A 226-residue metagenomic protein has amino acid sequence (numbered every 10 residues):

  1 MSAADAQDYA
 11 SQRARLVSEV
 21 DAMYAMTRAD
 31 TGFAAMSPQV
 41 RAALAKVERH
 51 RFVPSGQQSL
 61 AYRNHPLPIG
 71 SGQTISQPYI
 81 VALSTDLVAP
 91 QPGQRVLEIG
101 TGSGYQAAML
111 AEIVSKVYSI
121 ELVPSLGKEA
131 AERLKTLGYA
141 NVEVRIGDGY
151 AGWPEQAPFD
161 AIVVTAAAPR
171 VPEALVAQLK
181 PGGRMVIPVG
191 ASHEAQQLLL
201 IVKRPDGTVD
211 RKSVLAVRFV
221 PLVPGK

Functional and structural regions predicted by a protein language model:
S2-L97, I113, K128, E132-T136 (+3 more regions): Class I SAM-dependent transferase core
L87-T208: Conserved nucleotide-cofactor-binding alpha/beta core module
